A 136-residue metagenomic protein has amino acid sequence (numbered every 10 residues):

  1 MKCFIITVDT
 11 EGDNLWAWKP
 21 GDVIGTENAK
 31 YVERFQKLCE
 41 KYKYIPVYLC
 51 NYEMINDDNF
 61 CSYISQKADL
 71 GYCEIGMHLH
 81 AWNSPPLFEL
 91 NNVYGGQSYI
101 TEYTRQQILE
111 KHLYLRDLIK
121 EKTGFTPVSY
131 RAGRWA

Functional and structural regions predicted by a protein language model:
M1-S129, A136: Catalytic alpha-helical scaffold of carbohydrate-active enzymes acting on polysaccharides/glycoconjugates
